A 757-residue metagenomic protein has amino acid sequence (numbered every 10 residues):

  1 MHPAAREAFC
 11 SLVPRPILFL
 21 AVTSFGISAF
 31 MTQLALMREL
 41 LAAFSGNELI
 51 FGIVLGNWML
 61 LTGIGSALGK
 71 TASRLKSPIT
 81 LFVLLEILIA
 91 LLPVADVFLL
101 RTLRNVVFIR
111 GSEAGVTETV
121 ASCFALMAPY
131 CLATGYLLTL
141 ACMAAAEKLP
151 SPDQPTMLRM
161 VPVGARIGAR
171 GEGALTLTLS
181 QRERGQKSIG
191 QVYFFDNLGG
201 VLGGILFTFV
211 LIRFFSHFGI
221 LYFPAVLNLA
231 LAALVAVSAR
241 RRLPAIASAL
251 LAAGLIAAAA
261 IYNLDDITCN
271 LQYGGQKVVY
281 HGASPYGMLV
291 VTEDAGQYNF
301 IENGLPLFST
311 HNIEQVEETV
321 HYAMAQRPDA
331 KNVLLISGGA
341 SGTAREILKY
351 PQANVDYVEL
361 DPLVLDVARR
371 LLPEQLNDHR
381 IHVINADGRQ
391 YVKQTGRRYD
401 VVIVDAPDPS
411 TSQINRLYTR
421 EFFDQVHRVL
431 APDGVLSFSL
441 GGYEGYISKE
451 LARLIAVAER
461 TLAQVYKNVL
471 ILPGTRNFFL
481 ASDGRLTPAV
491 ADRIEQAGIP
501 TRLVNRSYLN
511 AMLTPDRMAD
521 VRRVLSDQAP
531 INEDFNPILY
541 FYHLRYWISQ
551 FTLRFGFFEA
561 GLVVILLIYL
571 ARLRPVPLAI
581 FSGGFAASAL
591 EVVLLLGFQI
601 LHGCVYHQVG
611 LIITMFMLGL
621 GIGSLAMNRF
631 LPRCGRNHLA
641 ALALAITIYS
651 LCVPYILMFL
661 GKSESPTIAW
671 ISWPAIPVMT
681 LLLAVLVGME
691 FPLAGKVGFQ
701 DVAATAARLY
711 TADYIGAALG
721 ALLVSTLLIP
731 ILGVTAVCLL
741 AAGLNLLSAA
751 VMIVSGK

Functional and structural regions predicted by a protein language model:
M1-K757: Alpha-helical transmembrane segments of multi-pass membrane proteins
